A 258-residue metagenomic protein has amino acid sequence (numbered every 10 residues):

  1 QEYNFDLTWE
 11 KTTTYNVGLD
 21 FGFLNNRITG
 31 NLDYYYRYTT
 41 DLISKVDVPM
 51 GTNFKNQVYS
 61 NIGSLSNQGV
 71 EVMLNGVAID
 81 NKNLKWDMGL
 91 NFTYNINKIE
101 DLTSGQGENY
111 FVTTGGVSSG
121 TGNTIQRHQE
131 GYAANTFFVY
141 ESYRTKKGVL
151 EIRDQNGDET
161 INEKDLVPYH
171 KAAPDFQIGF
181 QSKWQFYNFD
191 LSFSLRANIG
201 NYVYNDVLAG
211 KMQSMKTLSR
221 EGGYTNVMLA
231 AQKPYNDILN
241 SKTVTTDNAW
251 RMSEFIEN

Functional and structural regions predicted by a protein language model:
Q1, V46-Q57, G69, Q155-K164 (+1 more regions): Flexible, solvent-exposed coil segments and beta strand-coil junctions, predominantly the extracellular/periplasmic
Q1-L7, Y34-N61, E100-L102: Surface-exposed extracellular loop regions of Gram-negative outer-membrane beta-barrel proteins, predominantly
Q1-T29, Q57-N81, K171-Q177: Outer-membrane beta-barrel signature, preferentially recognizing the C-terminal barrel domain of Gram-negative
Y15-F23, I28-Y36, V70-A78, W86-Y94 (+2 more regions): Membrane-embedded beta-strands that build the outer-membrane beta-barrel scaffold
G30, T39-K45, N83-K85, N97-T103 (+3 more regions): Outer-membrane beta-barrel proteins
V46-K55, T103-T114, L208-L218, G223: Flexible, surface-exposed loop regions and adjacent strand-edge segments of Gram-negative outer-membrane beta-barrel
S60-G63, V77-A172, M212: Conserved small-residue
N198-N258: Extracytoplasmic gating/loop element in the C-terminal half of outer-membrane beta-barrel translocons and assembly
